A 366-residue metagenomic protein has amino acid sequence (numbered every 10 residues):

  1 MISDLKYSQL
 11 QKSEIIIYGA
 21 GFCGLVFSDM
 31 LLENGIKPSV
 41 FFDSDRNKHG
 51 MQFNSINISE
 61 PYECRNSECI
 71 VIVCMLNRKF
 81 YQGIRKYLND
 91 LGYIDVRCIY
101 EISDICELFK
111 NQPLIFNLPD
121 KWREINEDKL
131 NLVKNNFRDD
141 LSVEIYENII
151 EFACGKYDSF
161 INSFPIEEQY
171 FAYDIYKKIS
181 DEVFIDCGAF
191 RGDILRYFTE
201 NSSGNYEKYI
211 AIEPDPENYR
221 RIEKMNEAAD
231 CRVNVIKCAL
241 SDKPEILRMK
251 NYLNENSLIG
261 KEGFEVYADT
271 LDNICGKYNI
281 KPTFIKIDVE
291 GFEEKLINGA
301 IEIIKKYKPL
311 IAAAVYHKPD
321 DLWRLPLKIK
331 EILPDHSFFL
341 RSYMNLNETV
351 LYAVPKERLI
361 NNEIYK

Functional and structural regions predicted by a protein language model:
M1-P38, S44-K366: Phosphate/nucleotide-binding beta-alpha loop and adjacent structural elements of enzyme active sites
